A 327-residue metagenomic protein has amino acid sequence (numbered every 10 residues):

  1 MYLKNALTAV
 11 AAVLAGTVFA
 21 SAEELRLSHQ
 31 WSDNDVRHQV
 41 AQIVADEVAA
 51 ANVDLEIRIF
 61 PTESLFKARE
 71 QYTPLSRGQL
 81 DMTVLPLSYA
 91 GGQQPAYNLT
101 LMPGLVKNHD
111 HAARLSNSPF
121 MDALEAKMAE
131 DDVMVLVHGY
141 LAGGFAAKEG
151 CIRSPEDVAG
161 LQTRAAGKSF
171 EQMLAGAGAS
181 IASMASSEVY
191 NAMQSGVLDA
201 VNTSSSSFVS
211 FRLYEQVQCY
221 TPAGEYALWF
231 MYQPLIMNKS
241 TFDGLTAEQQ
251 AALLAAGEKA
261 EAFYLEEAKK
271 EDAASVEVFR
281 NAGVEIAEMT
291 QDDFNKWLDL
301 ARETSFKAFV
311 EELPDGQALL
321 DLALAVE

Functional and structural regions predicted by a protein language model:
M1-L7: Bacterial N-terminal signal peptides that target proteins for export
V13-L14: Repetitive helical segments and hydrophobic/amphipathic motifs
T17-A22: Sec/Tat signal peptide C-region and signal peptidase I cleavage site
E23-H111, F120-A123, M128-E327: N-terminal secretory/targeting leader peptides
